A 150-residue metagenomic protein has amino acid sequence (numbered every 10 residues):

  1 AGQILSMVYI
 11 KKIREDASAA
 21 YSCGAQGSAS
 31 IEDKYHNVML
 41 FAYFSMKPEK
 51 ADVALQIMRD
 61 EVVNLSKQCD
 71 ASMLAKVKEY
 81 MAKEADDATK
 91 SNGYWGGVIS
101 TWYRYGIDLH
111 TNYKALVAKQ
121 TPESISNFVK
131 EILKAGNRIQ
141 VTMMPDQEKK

Functional and structural regions predicted by a protein language model:
A1-K12: His/Glu-based metal-binding/catalytic segments typifying zinc-dependent metallopeptidases
I10, R14-K67, A71-K119, R138-P145: M16 family metallopeptidases and their MPP-like homologs
S126-M144: Bilobed periplasmic-binding protein-like "clamshell/Venus-flytrap" ligand-binding domains
E148-K150: Short, solvent-exposed mixed-charge patches
